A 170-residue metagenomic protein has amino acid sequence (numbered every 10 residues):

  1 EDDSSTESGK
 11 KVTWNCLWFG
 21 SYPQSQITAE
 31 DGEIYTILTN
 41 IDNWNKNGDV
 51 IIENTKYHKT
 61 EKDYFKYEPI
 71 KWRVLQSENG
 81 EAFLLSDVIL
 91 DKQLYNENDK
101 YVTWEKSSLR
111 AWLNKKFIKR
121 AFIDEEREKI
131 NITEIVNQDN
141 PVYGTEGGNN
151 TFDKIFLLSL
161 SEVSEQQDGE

Functional and structural regions predicted by a protein language model:
D2-E170: Collagenous Gly-X-Y triple-helix signature in extracellular proteins
